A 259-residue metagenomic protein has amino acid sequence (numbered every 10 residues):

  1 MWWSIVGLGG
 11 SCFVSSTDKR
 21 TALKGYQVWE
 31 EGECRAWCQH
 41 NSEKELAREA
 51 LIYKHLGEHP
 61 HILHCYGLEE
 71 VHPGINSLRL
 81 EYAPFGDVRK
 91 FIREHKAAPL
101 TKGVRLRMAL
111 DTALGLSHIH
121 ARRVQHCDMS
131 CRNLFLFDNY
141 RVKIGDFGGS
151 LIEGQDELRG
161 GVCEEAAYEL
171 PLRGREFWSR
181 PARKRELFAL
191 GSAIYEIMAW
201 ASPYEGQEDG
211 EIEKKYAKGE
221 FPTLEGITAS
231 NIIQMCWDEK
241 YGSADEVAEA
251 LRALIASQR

Functional and structural regions predicted by a protein language model:
W2, W200-R259: Helical subdomain adjoining the active site within ATP-dependent kinase catalytic cores
W2-H55: ATP-binding glycine-rich loop module of kinase domains
H64-N76: Short beta-strand micro-motifs within the conserved protein kinase catalytic domain, predominantly in the N-lobe
P73-D87: Conserved short submotifs of the Hanks-type protein kinase catalytic core that shape the nucleotide-binding pocket
V88-L100: AlphaC helix of the protein kinase catalytic domain
L116, H120-F137: Catalytic-loop of the protein kinase fold
R132-R175: Activation segment/activation loop of eukaryotic-type protein kinase catalytic domains
